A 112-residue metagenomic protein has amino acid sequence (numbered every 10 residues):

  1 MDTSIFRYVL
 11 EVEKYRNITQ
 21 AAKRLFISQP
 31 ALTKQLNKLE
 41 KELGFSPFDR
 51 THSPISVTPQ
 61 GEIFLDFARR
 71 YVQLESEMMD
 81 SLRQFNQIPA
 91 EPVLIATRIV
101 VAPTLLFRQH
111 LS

Functional and structural regions predicted by a protein language model:
R7, K34, D49: Base-recognition residues in the alpha-helical recognition helix of bacterial helix-turn-helix
L10-S28: Short helix-boundary/capping micro-motifs
Y15, R24, K38-S46: Residue cluster at the C-terminal edge of the helix-turn-helix DNA-binding motif
N17-I18, L36, R50: Helix-turn-helix DNA-binding elements, focusing on the entry/boundary residues of the two helices that contact DNA
Q29-P30, D80, Q87-S112: N-terminal winged-helix
E40-V57, M79: A short LG(V/I)-centered, amphipathic sequence patch enriched for acidic residue(s) preceding the LG motif
E42-L43, F64-N86: Alpha-helical linker/hinge and terminal dimerization helices associated with HTH transcriptional regulators
